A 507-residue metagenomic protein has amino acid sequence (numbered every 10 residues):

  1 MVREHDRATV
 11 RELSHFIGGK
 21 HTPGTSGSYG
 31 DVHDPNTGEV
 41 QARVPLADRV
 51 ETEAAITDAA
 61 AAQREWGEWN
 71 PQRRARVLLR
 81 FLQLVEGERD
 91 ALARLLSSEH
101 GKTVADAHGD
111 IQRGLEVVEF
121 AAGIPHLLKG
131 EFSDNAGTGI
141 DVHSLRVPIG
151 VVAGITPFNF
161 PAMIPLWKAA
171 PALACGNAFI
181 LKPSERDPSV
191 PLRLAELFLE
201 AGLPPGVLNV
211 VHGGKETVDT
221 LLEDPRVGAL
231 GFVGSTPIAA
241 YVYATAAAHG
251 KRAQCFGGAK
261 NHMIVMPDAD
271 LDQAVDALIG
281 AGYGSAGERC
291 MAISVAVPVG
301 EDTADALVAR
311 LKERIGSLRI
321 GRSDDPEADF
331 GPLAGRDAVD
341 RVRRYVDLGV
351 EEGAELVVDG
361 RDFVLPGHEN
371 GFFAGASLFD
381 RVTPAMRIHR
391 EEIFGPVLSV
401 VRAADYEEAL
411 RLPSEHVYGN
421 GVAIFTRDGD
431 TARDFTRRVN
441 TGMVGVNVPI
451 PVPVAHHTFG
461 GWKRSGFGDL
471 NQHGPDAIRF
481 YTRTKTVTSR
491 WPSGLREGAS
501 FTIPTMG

Functional and structural regions predicted by a protein language model:
M1-N36, R361: Hydrophobic face of amphipathic alpha-helices that form TPR/SEL1-like repeat modules and related alpha-solenoid
T37-R43, V227, I264, K312-R319 (+1 more regions): Conserved C-terminal structural/oligomerization subdomain of aldehyde/semialdehyde dehydrogenase
G38, R74, L96, V118 (+9 more regions): Residue-level signal for inorganic ion chemistry
E39-L128, G139: Glycine-rich loop-to-alpha-helix module at the N-terminal edge of alpha/beta enzyme cores
Q41-A47, A62-E68, G154, M263-M266 (+5 more regions): Short, well-ordered beta-strand elements within core beta-sheets of diverse protein domains
Q63, G67, L82-R89, A93 (+19 more regions): Structural signal for hydrophobic packing residues in well-ordered secondary-structure cores of soluble enzyme domains
G130-D276, A403, G468: Rossmann-like NAD(P) dinucleotide-binding subdomain of oxidoreductase/dehydrogenase enzymes
P237-T383, L412, V446, S493-E497 (+1 more regions): ALDH superfamily catalytic-core signature
